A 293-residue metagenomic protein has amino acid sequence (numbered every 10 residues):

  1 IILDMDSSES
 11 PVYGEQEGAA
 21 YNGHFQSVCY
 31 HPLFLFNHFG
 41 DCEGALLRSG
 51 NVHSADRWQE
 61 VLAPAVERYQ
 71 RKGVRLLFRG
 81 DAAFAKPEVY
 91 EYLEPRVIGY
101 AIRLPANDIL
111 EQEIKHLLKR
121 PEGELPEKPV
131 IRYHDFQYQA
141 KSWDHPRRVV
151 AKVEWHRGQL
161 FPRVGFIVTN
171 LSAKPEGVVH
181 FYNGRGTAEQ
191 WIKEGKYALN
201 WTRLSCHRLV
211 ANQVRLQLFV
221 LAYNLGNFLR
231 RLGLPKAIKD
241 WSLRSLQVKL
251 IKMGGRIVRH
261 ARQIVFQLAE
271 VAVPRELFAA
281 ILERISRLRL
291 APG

Functional and structural regions predicted by a protein language model:
I1-L33: Active-site-proximal, Lys/Arg-enriched surface segment that forms a nucleic-acid-binding/basic interface patch
I2-S10, G40, L77-A85, Y100 (+4 more regions): Short, conserved catalytic/metal-binding motifs centered on acidic residues
V12-G18, E43-L47, R57, P87-L93 (+1 more regions): Short acidic, glycine/serine/threonine-rich loops at helix termini
G23-K72: Electropositive, glycine- and tryptophan-enriched low-complexity nucleic-acid-binding patches
V52-I109: Domain-level cores of phosphate- or acyl-group-handling catalytic modules
G99-N200, E283-G293: An anionic, glycine-rich sequence signature occurring as long contiguous blocks
P175-Y182, A198-V214, R230-S242, A261-E270: Short, solvent-exposed helix-loop connector elements
G226-G293: A short, flexible helix-boundary coil/loop motif
